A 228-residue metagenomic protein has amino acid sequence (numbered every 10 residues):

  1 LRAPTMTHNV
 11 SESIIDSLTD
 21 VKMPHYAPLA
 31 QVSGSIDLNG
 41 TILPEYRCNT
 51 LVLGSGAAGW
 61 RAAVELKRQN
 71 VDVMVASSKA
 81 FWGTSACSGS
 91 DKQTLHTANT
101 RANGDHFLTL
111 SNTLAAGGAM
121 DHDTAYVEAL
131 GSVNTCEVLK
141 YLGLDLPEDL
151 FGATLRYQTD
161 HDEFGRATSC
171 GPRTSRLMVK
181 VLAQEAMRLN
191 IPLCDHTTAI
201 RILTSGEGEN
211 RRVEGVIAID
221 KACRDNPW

Functional and structural regions predicted by a protein language model:
L1-V32, N39-I42, V71, S78-R224: Conserved N-terminal/central alpha/beta ligand/cofactor-binding core
D16, I36, N49-L51: Intrinsic-disorder/low-complexity peptide segments enriched for small residues
L43-N49: A short, charged/proline- and glycine-enriched loop that marks the coil->beta-strand transition at the N-terminal
N49-V75: N-terminal Rossmann-like FAD-binding beta1-loop-alpha1 element of flavoenzymes
L51-L53, V216, P227-W228: Short hydrophobic core segments
A62-A63, S85-A86, W228: Short, glycine/acidic-enriched capping/hinge loops at junctions between secondary-structure elements
K67, C223-W228: Short amphipathic alpha-helices and their capping/turn segments at secondary-structure boundaries
